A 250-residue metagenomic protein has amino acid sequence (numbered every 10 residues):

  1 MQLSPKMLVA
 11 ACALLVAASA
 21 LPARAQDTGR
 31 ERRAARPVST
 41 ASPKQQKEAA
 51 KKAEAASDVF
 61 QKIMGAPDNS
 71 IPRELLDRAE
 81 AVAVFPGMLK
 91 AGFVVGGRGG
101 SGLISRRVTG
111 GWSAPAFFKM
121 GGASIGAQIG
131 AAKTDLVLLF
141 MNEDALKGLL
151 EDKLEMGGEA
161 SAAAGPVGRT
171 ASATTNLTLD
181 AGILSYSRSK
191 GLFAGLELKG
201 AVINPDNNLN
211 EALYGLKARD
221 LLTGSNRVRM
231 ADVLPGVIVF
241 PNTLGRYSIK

Functional and structural regions predicted by a protein language model:
M1-A10: Bacterial N-terminal signal peptides that target proteins for export
V9-S19: Bacterial N-terminal signal peptides
L21-A25: Sec/Tat signal peptide C-region and signal peptidase I cleavage site
Q26-K250: Small-residue-enriched, tightly packed secondary-structure blocks
